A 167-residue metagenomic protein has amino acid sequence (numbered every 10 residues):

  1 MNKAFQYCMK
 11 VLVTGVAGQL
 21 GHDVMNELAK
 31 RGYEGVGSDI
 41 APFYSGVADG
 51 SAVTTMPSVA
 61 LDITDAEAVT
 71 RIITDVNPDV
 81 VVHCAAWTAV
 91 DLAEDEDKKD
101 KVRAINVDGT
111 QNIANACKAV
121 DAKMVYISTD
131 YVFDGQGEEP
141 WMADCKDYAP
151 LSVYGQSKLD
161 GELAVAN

Functional and structural regions predicted by a protein language model:
M9-R31: N-terminal Rossmann NAD(P)H-binding glycine-rich loop of SDR-like oxidoreductase domains
T14, S38, V81-A85, M124-T129: SDR active-site strand-loop-helix element
D23, E27, A116, A164: Rossmann-fold NAD(P)-dependent oxidoreductase module
Y33-S45: Conserved glycine-rich Rossmann-like NAD(P)H-binding loop of the short-chain dehydrogenase/reductase
S51-D65: Rossmann-fold cofactor-recognition segment
I63-I105: NAD(P)H-binding glycine-rich loop region in Rossmannoid oxidoreductase-like domains and their noncatalytic homologs
D100-N112, V132-N167: Catalytic helix-loop patch of NAD(P)-dependent Rossmann-fold dehydrogenases
V120-A122: A short helix->loop->beta-strand "cap" motif at the edges of active sites that frequently abuts
